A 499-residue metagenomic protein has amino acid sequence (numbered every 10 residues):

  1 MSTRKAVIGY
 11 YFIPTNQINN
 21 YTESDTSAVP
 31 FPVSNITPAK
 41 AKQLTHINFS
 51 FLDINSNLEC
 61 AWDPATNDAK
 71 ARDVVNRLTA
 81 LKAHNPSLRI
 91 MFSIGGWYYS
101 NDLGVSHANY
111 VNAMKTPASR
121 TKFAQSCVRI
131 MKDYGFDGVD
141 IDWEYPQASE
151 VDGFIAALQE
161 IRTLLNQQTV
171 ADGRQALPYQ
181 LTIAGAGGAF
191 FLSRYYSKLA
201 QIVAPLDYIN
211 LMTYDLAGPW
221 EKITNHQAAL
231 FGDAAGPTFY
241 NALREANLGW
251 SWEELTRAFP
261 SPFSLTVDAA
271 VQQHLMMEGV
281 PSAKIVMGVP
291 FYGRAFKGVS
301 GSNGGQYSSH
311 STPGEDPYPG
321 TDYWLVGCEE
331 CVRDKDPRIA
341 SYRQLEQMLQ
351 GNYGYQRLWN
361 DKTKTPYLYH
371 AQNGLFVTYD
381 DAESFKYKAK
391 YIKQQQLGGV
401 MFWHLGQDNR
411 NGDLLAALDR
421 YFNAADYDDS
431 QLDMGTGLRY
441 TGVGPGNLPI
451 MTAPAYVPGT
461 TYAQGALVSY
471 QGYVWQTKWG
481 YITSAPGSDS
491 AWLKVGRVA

Functional and structural regions predicted by a protein language model:
M1-M131, I155, N225-Q227, P319-A340 (+4 more regions): Glycan-recognition patch characteristic of GH18 chitinases/ENGases and related GlcNAc/peptidoglycan-binding proteins
Y11-I13, F51, F92-G96, W143-Y145 (+4 more regions): A cross-domain feature marking catalytic cores of carbohydrate-active enzymes and several ubiquitous metabolic/repair
P14, L52-N55, W97-Y98, F291-R294 (+4 more regions): Acidic glycine-/aspartate-rich tracts in secreted/extracellular proteins
N19-Y21, I94, S100-N109, A217-W220 (+3 more regions): Glycan-binding loop/region signatures in secreted carbohydrate-active enzymes
I47, F92, I141, I161 (+4 more regions): Conserved, mostly hydrophobic/aromatic
N57-R72, Y145-K335: Substrate-binding surface in catalytic domains of secreted glycosidases
A124-V151, L211-D215: Active-site groove signature of glycoside hydrolases
G444-A499: Tryptophan-rich substrate-binding surfaces of secreted polymer-degrading and adhesive proteins
